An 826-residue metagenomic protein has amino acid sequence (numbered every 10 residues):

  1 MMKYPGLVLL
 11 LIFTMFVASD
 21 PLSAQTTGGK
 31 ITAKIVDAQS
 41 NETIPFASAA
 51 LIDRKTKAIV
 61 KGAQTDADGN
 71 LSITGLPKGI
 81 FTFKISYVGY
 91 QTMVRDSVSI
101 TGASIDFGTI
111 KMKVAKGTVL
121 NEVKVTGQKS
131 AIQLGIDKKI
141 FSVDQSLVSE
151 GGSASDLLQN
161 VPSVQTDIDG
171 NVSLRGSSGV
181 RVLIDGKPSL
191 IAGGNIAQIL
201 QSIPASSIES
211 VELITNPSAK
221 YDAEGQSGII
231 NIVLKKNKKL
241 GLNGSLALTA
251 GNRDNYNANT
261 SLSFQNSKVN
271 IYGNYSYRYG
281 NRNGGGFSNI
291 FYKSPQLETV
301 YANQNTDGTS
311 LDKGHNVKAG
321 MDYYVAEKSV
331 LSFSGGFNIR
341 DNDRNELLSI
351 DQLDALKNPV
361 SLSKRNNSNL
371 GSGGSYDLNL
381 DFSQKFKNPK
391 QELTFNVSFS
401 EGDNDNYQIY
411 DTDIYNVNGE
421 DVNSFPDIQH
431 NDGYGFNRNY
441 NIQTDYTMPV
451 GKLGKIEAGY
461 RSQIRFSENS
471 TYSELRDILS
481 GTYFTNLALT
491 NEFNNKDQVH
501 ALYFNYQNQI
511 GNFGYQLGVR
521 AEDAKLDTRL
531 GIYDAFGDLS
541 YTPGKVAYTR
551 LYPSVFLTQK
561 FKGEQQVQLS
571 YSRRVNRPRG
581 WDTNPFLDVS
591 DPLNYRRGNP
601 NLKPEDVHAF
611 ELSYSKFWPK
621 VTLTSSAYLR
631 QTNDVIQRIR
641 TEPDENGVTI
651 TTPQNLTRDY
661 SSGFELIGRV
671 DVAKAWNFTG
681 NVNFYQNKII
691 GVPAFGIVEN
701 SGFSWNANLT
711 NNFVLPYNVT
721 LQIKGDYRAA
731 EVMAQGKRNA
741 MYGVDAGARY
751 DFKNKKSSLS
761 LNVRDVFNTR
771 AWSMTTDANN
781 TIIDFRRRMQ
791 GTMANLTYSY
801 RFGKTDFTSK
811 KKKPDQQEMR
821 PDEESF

Functional and structural regions predicted by a protein language model:
V36-S40, A47-I52, S86-V88, S104-L147 (+3 more regions): Short, acidic, small-residue-rich periplasmic hinge/interaction motif at the N-terminus of Gram-negative outer-membrane
R54-N70: Short, acidic Ser/Thr/Gly-rich low-complexity loop/linker segments typical of extracellular and cell-surface proteins
T74, P188-T215: Short acidic/polar hinge/loop motifs at secondary-structure boundaries that mediate gating or recognition
D106-K111, A154-S155, I196-Q198, L213 (+1 more regions): N-terminal periplasmic accessory domains that precede and gate Gram-negative outer-membrane beta-barrel machines
S155-A192: Extracytoplasmic beta-strand/coil segments of soluble accessory domains associated with Gram-negative outer-membrane
A223-I230, K238-N289, L311-H315: Outer-membrane beta-barrel translocator/receptor signature
N305, H430, N439-Q443, F484-N491 (+7 more regions): Outer membrane beta-barrel strand-and-loop segments of large Gram-negative receptors, especially TonB-dependent
K525-D527, G563-A609, L629-T651, V766-N779: Surface-exposed extracellular loop regions of Gram-negative outer-membrane beta-barrel proteins, predominantly
